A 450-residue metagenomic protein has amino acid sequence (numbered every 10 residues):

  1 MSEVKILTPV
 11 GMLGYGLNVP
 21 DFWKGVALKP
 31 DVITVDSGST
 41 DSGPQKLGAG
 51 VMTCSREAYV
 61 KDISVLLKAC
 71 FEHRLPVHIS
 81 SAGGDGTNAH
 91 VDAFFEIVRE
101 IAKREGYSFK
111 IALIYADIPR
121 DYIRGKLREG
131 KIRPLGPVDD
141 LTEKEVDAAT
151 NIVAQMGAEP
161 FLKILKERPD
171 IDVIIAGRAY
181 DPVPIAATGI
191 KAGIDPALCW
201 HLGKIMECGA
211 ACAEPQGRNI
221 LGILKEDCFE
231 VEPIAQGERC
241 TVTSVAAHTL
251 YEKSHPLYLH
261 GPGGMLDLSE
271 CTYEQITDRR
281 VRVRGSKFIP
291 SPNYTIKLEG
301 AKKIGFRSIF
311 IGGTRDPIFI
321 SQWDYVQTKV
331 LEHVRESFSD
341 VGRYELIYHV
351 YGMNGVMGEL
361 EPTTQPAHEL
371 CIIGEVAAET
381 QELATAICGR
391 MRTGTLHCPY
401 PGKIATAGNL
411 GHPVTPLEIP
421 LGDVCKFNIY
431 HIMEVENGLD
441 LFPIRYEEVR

Functional and structural regions predicted by a protein language model:
M1-G25: N-terminal amphipathic/basic leader segments beginning at the initiator methionine
S2-P9, T34, P184-G352: Small-residue-enriched flexible segments
M12-G14, S39-D41, A82-D92, G177-V183 (+1 more regions): Gly/Ser/Thr-rich loops at beta-strand to alpha-helix junctions that form or flank small-molecule/cofactor-binding
L28-Q45, H73: N-terminal glycine-rich anion-binding loops that anchor highly charged ligand groups
G50-A58, D92-R104, L127-P134, T188-C199: A glycine- and small-aliphatic-rich helix-loop capping segment at beta-alpha/alpha-beta transitions that lines
M52, L75-G86, V173-I174, C371-A377: Short glycine-rich or small-residue beta-strand-to-loop segments that form or flank ligand, phosphate, metal/Fe-S
I118-A176: An acidic, phosphate/nucleotide-engaging active-site surface
Y294-R450: C-terminal non-catalytic interaction/assembly regions of soluble proteins
